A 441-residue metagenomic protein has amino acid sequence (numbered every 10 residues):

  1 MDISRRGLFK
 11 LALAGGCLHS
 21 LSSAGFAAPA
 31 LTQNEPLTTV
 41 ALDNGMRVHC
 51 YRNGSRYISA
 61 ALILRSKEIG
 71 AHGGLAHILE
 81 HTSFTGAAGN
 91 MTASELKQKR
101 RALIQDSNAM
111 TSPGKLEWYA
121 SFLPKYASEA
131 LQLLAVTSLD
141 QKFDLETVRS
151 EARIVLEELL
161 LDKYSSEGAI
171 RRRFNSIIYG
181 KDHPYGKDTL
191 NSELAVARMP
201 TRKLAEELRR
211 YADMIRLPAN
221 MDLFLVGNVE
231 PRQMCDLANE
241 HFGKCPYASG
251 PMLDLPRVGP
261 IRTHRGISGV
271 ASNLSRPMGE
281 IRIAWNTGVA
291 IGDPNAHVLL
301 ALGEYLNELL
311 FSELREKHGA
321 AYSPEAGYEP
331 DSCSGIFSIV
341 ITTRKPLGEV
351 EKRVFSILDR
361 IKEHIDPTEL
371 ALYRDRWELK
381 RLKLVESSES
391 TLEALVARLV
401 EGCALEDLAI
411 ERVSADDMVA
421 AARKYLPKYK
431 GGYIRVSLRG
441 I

Functional and structural regions predicted by a protein language model:
I3-S4, E95-M252, K317-H318, Y322-I441: Charge-rich, well-structured scaffold segments of protease-associated domains
R5-R6, R47, R315: Short, cationic motifs built from Arg/Lys/His that form the positively charged side of catalytic pockets
G7-A27: N-terminal export signals
S20-A41: C-terminal segment of N-terminal export signals and the immediately downstream linker at the start of the mature
L31-N34, D43, A102, R262-R265: Short solvent-exposed loop/turn micro-motifs enriched in small/polar/acidic residues
P36-G54: Mature N-terminal segment immediately following signal peptide/propeptide cleavage in secreted/periplasmic
R52-S66, N220, G250-L309: His/Glu-based metal-binding/catalytic segments typifying zinc-dependent metallopeptidases
G54, A60-S121, K125, L190 (+1 more regions): M16/MPP (pitrilysin/insulinase) zinc-metallopeptidase core fold and M16-derived inactive scaffolds
